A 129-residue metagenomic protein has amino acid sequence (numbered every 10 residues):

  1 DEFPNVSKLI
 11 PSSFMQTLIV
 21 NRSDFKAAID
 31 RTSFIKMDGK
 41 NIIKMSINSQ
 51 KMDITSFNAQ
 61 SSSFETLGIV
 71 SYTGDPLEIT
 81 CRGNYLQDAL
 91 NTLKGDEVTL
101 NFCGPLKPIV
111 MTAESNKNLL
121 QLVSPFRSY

Functional and structural regions predicted by a protein language model:
D1, S13-Y129: DNA polymerase processivity clamps
N5-K8: Specificity-determining recognition surfaces
